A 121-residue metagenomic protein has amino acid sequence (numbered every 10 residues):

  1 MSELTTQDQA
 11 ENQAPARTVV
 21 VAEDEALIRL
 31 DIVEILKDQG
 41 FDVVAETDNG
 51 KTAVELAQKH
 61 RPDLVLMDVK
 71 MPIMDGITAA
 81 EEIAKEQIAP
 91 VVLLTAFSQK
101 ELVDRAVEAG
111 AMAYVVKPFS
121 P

Functional and structural regions predicted by a protein language model:
M1-T18: Non-catalytic signal-transmission and effector/linker regions of two-component phosphorelay proteins
E23: Conserved acidic carboxylate
A26-A45: Two-component/phosphorelay signaling modules centered on CheY-like receiver
L30, T78, S98-V116: Alpha4 helix (beta4-alpha4-beta5 surface) of REC/receiver domains from two-component response regulators
N49-T52, D75-T78: Acidic catalytic/metal-coordinating carboxylates
H60-L66: Active-site beta3 strand of CheY-like receiver
M71: Receiver (REC) domain active-site loop signature in two-component systems and cognate sites in sensor histidine kinases
